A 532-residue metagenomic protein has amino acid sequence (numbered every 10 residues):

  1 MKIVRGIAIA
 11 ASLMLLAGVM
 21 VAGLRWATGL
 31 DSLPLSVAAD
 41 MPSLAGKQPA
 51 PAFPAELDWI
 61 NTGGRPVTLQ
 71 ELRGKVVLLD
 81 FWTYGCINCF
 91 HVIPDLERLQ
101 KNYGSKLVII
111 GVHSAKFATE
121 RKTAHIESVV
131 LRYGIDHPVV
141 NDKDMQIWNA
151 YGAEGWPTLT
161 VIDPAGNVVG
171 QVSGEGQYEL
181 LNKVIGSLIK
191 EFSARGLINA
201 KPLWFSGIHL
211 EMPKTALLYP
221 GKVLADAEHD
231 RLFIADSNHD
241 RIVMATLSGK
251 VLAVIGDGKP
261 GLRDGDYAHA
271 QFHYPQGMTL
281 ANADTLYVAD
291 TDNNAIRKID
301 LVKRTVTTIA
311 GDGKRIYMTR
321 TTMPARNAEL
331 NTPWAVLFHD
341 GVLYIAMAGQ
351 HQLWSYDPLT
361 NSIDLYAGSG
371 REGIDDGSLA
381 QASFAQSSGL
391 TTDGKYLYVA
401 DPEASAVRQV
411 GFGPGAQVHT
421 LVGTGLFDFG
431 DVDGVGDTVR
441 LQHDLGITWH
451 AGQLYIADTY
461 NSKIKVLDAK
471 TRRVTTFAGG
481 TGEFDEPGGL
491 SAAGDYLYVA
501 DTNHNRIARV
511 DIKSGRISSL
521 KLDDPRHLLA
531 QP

Functional and structural regions predicted by a protein language model:
D31-L69: N-terminal "domain-start" segment that seeds a small globular fold
F81-R98: Conserved redox-active cysteine motifs that mediate thiol-disulfide chemistry, especially di-cysteine Cys-X(1-2)-Cys
K106-R121, I135-M145: Thiol-based oxidoreductase modules, predominantly thioredoxin-like and allied folds used for disulfide exchange
E127-I162: Short, internal strand/loop/helix patches that form the active-site neighborhood or redox-interaction surface
D163-K222: Thiol-/selenol-based redox modules, centered on thioredoxin-like and closely related oxidoreductase domains
N199-G221, G249-Q276, T305-W334, S362-Q386 (+3 more regions): Gly/Pro-rich loop segments of beta-rich domains
A225-H229, L280-A283, F338-G341, T392-K395 (+2 more regions): Residue-level detector of Asp-centered blade-edge/turn motifs that repeat once per structural unit in beta-propeller
D226, L232-N238, L286-T291, I345-G349 (+3 more regions): Conserved beta-strand positions in repeat-built beta-propeller and related beta-rich domains
